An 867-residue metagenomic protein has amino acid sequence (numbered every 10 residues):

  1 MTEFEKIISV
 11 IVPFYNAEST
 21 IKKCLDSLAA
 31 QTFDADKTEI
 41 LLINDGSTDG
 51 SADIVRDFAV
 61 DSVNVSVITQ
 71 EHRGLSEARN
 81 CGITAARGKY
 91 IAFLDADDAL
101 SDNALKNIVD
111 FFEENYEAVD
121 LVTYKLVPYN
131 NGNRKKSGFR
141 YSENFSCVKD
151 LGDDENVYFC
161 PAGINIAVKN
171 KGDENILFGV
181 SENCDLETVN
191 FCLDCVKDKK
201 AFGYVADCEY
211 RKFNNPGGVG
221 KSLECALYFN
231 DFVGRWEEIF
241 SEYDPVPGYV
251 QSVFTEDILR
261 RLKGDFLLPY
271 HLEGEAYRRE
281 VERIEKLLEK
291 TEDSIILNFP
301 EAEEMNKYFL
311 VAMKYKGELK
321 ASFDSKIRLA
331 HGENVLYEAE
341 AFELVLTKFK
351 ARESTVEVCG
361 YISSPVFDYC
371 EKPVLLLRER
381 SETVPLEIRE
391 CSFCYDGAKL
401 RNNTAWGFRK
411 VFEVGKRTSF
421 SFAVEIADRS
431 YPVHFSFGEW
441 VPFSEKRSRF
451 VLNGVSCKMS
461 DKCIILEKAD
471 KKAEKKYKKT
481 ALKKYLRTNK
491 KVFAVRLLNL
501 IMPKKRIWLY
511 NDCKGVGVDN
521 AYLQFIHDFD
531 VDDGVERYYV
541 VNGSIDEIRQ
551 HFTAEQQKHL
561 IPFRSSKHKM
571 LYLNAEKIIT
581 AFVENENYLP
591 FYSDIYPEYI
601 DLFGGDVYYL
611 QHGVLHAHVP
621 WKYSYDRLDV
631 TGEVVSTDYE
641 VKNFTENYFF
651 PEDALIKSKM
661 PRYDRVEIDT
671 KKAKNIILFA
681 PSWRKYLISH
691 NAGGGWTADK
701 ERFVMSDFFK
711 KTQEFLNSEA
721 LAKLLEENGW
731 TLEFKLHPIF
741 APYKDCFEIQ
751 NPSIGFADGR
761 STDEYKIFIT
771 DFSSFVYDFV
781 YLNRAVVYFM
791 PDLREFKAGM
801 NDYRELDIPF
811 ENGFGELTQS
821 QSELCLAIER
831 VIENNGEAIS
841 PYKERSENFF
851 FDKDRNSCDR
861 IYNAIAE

Functional and structural regions predicted by a protein language model:
N44-D53: A conserved acidic beta->alpha catalytic loop
Q70-A86: Glycine-rich, basic loop-to-helix element that forms the pyrophosphate-binding segment of sugar-nucleotide handling
I91: Short aromatic/hydrophobic "clamp" motif used to bind/position activated sugar donors
N103-F139: Conserved donor NDP-sugar-binding/catalytic core segment of glycosyltransferases
D150-R235: Conserved nucleotide-sugar donor-binding catalytic segment
Q251, G517-F525, F529-D532, R662-C746 (+1 more regions): Conserved catalytic-core segment of nucleotide-activated headgroup transferases in glycan assembly
V358, S421, L497-I501, R506-V666: Active-site and donor-binding regions of nucleotide-sugar-utilizing enzymes
P651-E652, D745, Q750-N751, S774-F849: Catalytic binding pocket for nucleotide-activated donors in carbohydrate/polymer assembly enzymes
